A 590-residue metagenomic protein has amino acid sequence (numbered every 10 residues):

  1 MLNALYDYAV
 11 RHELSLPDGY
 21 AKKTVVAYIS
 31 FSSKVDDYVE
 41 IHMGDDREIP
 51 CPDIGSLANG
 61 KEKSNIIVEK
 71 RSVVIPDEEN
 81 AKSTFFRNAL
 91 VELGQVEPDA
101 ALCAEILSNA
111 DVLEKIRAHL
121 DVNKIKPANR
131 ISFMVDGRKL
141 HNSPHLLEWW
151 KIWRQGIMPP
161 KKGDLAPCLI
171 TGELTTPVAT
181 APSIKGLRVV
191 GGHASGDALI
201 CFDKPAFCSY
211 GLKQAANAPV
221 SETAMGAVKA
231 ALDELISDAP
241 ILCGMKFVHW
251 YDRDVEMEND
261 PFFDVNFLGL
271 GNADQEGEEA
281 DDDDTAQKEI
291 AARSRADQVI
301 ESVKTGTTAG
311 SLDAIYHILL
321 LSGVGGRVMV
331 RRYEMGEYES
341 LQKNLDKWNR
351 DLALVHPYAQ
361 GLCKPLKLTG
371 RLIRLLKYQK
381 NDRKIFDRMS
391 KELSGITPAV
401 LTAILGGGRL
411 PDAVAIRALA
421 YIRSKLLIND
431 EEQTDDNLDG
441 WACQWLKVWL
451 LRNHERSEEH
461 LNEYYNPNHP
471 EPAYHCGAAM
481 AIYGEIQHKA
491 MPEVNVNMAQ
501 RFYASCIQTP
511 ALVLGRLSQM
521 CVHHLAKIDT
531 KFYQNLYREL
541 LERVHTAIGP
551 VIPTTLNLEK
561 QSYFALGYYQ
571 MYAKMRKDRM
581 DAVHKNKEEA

Functional and structural regions predicted by a protein language model:
M1-G156, T175-A590: Extended alpha-helical scaffolding segments
P159: Beta-strand elements of modular eukaryotic interaction domains
K162-L165, G196: Residues immediately within or flanking Cys/His clusters that coordinate Zn2+ in small zinc-binding modules
L165-E173: Short cysteine-rich clusters marking metal-coordination/redox-active sites
